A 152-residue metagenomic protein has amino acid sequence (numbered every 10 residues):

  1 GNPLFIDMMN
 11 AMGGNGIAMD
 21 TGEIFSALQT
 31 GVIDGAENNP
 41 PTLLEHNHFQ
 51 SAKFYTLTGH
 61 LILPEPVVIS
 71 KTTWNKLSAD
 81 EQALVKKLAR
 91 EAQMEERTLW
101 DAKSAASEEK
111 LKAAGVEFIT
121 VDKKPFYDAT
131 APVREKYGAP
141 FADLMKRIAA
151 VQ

Functional and structural regions predicted by a protein language model:
G1-Q152: N-terminal secretory/targeting leader peptides
